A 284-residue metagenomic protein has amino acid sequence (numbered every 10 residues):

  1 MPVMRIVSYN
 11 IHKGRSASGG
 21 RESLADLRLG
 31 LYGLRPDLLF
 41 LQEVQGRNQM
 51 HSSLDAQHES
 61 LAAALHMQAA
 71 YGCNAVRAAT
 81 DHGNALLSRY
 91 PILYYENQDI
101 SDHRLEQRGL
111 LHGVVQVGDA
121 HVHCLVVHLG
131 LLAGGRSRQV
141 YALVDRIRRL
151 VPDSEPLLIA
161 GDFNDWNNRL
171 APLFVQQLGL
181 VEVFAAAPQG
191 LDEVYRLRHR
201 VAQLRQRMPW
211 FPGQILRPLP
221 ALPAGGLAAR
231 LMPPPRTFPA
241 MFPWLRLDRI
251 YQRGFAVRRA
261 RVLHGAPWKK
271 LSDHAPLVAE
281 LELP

Functional and structural regions predicted by a protein language model:
M1-L38, A63-A64, Q68-Y71, R77-P284: Active-site regions of metal-assisted phosphoester/phosphodiester hydrolases, unifying DNase/endonuclease modules
I11, Q42-M50: Active-site neighborhood of divalent metal-dependent phosphoester/pyrophosphate hydrolases
S16-R21, R47-D55: Short, flexible/disordered intra-domain loops and linkers
